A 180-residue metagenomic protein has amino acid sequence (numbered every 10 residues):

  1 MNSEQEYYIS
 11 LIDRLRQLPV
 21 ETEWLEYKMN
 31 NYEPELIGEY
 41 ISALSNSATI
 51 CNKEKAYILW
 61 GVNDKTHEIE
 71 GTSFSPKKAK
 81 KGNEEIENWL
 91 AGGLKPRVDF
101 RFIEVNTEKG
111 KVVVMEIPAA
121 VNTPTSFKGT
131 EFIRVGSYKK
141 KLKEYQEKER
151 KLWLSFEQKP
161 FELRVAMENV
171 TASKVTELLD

Functional and structural regions predicted by a protein language model:
M1-D180: Conserved N-terminal catalytic/coupling substructures associated with nucleotide/phosphate chemistry
